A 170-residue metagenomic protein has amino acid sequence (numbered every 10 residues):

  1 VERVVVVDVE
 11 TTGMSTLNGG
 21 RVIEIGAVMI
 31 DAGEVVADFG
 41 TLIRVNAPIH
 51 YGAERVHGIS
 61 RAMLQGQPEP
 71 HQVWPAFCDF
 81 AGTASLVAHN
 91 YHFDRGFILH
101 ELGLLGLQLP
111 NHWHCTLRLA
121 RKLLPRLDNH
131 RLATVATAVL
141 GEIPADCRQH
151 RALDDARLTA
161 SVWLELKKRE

Functional and structural regions predicted by a protein language model:
V1-N111, P125-H150: Conserved non-catalytic scaffold segment of RNase H-like nuclease domains
Q108-A120: Short, acidic/small-residue loops that bind anionic groups at enzyme active sites
D155: Short, conserved phosphate/pyrophosphate- and ester-handling motifs at nucleotide-, phospho-/glycolipid
A160-E170: Acidic two-metal-ion nuclease catalytic site recognized across multiple nuclease folds, prominently DnaQ/RNase D-T
